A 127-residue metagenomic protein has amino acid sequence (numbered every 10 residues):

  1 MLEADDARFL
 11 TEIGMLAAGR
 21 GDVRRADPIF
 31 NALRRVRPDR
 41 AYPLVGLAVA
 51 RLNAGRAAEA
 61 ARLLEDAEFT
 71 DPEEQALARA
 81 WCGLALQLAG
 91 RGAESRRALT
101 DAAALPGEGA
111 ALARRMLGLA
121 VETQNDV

Functional and structural regions predicted by a protein language model:
M1-E3, P28-P38, E65-E73, D101-E108: Solenoid-like repeat scaffolds
A4-I29: Alpha-helical segment of the N-proximal tetratricopeptide repeat
R8, Y42, A76-L77, A111-L112: Start-of-helix register in tetratricopeptide repeats
